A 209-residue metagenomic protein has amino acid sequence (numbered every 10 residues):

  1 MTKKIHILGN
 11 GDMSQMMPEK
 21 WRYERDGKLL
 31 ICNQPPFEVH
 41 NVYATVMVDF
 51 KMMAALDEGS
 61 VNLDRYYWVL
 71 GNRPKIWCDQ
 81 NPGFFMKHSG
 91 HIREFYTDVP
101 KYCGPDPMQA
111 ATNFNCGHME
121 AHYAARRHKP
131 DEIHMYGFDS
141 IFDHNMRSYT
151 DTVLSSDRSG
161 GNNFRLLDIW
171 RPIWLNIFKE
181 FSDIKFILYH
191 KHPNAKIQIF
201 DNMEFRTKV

Functional and structural regions predicted by a protein language model:
M1-V209: Metal-ion/cofactor- or nucleotide/acyl-coenzyme-handling active-site neighborhoods
